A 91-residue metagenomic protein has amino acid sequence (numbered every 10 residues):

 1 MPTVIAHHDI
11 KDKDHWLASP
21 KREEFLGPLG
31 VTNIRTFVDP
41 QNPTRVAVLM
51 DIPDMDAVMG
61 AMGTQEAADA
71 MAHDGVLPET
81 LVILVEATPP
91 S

Functional and structural regions predicted by a protein language model:
M1-S91: Short S/T/G/P-rich N-terminal loop/turn motif that feeds into the first structured element of a domain
